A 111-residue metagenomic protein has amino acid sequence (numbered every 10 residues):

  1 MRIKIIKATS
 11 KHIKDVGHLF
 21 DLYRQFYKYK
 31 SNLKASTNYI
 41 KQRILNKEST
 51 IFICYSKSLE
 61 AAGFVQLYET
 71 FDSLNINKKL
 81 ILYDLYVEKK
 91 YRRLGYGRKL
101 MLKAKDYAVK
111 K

Functional and structural regions predicted by a protein language model:
I3-H18: A short beta-loop-alpha structural element at the N-terminal edge of CoA-dependent acyl/N-acetyltransferase catalytic
G17-Q42: Conserved GNAT-fold acetyl-CoA-binding loop/helix
Q42-I53: A short helix-loop-beta-strand connector motif used in the catalytic cores of GNAT acetyltransferases and, in some
I53, E60-E69: Conserved beta-strand in the GNAT
D72-K78: A short, polar/charged loop-to-alpha-helix boundary motif
K78-K89: Conserved acetyl-CoA binding element of GNAT-fold acetyltransferases
Y91, G95-K103: Conserved acetyl-CoA pyrophosphate-binding loop and the N-cap/start of the following alpha-helix in GNAT-like
A108-K111: Conserved GNAT acetyl-CoA-binding A-motif
